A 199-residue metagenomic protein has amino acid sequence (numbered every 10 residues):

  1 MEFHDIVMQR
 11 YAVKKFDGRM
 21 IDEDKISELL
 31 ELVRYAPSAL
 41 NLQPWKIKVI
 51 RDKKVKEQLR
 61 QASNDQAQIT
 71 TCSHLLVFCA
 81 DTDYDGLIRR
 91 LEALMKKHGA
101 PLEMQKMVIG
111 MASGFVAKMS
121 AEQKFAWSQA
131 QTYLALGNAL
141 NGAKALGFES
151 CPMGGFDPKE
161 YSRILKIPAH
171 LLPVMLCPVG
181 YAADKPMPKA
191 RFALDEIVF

Functional and structural regions predicted by a protein language model:
H4-D5, E23, S27-E31, E57: Short amphipathic alpha-helical segments
H4-V13, D17, L172-F199: C-terminal helix-cap and adjacent tail motif
A12, Q43-W45, C72-H74: A generic structural signal for short beta-strands and their flanking turns/coil linkers
A12-E28: A short N-terminal beta-strand-loop micro-motif at the entrance of redox/enzyme domains
L29-Y35, L76, I109-I164, C177: Small-aliphatic-rich amphipathic alpha-helix that forms the alpha element of a beta-alpha
P37-L40: Glycine-rich phosphate/pyrophosphate-binding beta-alpha loops
V49-A130: Glycine/small-residue-rich phosphate/adenosyl-binding loop
Q68-D81, I167-P188: A glycine-rich helix N-cap at a beta->alpha junction
